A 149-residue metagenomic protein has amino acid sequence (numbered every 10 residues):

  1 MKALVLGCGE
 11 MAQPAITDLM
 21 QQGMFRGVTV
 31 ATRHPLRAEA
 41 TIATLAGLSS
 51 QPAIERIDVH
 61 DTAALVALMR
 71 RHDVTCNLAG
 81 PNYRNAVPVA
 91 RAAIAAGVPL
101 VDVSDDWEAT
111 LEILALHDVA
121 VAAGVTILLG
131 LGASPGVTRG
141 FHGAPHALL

Functional and structural regions predicted by a protein language model:
A3-G9: Conserved N-terminal Rossmann-fold NAD(P)-binding element of oxidoreductases
A12-Q13: N-terminal Rossmann-fold NAD(P) dinucleotide-binding loop
G27-T29: Short beta-strand element of Class I
H34-R37: Helix N-cap at the beta1-alpha1 junction of Rossmann-like dinucleotide-binding domains, i.e., the first residues
E55-V74, L78-R84: Conserved Rossmann-fold cofactor-binding substructure of NAD(P)-dependent oxidoreductases
P81, A92-T110: ADP-ribose/adenylate-binding Rossmann-like module
V103-I127: Rossmann-fold NAD(P)-binding glycine/threonine-rich loop
A123, L128-L149: Rossmann-like NAD(P)H-binding beta-loop-alpha module
